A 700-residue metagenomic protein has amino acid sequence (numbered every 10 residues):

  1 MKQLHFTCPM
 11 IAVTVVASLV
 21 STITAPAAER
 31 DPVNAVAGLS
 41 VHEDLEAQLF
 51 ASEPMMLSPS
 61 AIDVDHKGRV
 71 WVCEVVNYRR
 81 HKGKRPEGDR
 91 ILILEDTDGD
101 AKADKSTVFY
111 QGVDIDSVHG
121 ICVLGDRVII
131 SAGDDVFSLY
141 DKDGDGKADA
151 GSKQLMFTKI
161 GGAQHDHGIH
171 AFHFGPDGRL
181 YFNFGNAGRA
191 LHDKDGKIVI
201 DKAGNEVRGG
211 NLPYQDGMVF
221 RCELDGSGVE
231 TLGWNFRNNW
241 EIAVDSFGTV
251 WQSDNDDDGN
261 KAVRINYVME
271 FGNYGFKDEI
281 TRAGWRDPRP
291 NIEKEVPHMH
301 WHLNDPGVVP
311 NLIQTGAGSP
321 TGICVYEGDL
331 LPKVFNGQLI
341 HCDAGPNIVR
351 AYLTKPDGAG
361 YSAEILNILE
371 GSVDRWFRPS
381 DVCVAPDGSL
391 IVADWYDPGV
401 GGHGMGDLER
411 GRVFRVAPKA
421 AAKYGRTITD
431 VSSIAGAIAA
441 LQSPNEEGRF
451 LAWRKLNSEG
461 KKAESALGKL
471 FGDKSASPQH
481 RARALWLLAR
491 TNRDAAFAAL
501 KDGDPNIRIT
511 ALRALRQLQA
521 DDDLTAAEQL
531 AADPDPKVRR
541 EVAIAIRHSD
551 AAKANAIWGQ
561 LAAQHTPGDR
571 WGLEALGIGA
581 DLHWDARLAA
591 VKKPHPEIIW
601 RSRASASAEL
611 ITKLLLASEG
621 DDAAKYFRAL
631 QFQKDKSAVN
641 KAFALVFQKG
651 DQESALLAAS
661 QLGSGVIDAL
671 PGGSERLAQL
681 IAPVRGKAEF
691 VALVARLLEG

Functional and structural regions predicted by a protein language model:
M1-F6: Positively charged n-region of N-terminal signal peptides that target proteins for export
T7-M10, I121: Alpha-helical transmembrane segments
P9-T22: Bacterial N-terminal signal peptides
M10-I11, P26, P32, D134 (+2 more regions): N-terminal hydrophobic alpha-helix used for membrane targeting or insertion
P26-G436, K455-S458: Beta-propeller domains with acidic blade repeats across secreted/periplasmic ectodomains and cytosolic WD/CNH propellers
A393, E409, V416-G700: Long, ordered, helix-rich scaffold segments
